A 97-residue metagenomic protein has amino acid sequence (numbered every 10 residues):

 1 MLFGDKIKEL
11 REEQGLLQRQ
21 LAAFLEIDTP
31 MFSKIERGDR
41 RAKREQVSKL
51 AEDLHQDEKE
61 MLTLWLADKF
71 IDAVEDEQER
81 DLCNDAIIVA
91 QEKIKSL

Functional and structural regions predicted by a protein language model:
M1, E12-E13, R41: Short amphipathic helical patch at the helix-1/turn junction of helix-turn-helix
D5, P30-S33, E45-S48: Positions in alpha-helical segments
D5-F24, K49, E77, L82-N84: Short basic helix-loop element that most often maps to the first helix and adjoining turn of HTH DNA-binding modules
I7, L21-A22, F32-I35, M61: Conserved hydrophobic/aromatic packing and binding residues within compact polymer-binding modules
E26, K43-L62: DNA major-groove recognition helix of helix-turn-helix/homeodomain DNA-binding modules
E26-R41: Recognition helix of helix-turn-helix/homeodomain-like DNA-binding domains that insert into the DNA major groove
L62-L97: Short, charged recognition helix plus adjacent turn of helix-turn-helix-like nucleic-acid-binding domains
